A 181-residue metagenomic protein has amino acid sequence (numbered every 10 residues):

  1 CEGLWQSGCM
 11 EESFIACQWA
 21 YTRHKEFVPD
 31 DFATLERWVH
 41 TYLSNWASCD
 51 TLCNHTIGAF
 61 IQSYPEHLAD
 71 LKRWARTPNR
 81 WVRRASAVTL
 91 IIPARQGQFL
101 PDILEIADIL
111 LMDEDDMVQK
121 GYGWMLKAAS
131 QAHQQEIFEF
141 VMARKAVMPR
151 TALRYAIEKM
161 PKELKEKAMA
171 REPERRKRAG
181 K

Functional and structural regions predicted by a protein language model:
C1-K181: Alpha-helical scaffold domains
